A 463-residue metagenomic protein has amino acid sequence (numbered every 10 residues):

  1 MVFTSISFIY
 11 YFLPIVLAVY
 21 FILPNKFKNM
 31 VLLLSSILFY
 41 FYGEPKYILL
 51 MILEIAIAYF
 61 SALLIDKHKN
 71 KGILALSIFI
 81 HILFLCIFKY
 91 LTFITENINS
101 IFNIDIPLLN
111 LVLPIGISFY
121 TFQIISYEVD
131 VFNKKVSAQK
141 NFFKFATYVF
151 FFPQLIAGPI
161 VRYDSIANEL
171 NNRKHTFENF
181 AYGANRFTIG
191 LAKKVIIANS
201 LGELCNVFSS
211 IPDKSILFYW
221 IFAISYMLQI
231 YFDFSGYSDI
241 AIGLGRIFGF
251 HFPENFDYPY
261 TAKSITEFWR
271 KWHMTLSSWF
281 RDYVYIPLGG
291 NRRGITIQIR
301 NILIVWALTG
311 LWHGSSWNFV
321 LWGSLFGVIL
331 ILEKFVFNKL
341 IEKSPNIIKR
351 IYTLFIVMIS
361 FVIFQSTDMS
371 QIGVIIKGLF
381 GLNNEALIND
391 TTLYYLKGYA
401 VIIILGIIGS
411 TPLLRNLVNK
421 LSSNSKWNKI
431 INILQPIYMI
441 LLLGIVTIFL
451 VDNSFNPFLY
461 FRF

Functional and structural regions predicted by a protein language model:
M1-R462: Membrane-embedded transmembrane alpha-helical bundles that form the catalytic cores of multi-pass lipid-modifying
